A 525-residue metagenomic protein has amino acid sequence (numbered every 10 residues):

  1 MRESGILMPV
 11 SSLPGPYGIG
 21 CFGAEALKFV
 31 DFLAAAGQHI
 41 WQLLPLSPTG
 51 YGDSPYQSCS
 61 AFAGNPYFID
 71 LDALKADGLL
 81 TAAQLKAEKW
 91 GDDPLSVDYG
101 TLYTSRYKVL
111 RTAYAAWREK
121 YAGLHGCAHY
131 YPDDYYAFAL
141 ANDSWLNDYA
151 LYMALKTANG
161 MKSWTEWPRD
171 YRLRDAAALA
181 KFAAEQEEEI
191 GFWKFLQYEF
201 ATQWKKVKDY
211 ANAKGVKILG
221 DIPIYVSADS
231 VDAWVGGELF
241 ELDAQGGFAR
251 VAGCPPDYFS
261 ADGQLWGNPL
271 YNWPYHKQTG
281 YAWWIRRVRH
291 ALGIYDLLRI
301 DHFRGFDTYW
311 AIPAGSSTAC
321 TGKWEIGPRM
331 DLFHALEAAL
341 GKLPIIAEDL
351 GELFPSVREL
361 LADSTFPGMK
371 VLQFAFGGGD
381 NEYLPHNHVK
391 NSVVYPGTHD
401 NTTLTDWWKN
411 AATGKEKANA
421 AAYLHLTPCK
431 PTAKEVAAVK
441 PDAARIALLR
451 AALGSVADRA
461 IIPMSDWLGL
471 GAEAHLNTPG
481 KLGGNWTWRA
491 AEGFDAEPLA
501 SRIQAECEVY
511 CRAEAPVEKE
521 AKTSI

Functional and structural regions predicted by a protein language model:
M1-S11, L27: N-terminal regions that are enriched for targeting/export leaders and immediately downstream pro/stem segments
P9, D53-Q197, V226-I461, S465-W467 (+1 more regions): Alpha-amylase-like alpha-glycosidases and glucanotransferases acting on alpha-linked glucans and related
A24-D31, T202-Y210, W284-R286, G379 (+1 more regions): Short alpha-helical segments and helix-capping/turn motifs at coil-helix boundaries
A24-T49, I294-Y295: Catalytic domains of carbohydrate-active enzymes, especially glycoside hydrolases
A34, W204-N212, E337, L361-A362: Surface-exposed amphipathic alpha-helices with a cationic face
L44, K217-L219, P223, L297 (+1 more regions): Outer-envelope exported proteins of Gram-negative bacteria
W193, Q197-V226: Conserved, well-ordered alpha-helix/loop/beta-strand core segments that scaffold catalytic motifs
G469-K519: Structured C-terminal cap/extension of enzyme domains
